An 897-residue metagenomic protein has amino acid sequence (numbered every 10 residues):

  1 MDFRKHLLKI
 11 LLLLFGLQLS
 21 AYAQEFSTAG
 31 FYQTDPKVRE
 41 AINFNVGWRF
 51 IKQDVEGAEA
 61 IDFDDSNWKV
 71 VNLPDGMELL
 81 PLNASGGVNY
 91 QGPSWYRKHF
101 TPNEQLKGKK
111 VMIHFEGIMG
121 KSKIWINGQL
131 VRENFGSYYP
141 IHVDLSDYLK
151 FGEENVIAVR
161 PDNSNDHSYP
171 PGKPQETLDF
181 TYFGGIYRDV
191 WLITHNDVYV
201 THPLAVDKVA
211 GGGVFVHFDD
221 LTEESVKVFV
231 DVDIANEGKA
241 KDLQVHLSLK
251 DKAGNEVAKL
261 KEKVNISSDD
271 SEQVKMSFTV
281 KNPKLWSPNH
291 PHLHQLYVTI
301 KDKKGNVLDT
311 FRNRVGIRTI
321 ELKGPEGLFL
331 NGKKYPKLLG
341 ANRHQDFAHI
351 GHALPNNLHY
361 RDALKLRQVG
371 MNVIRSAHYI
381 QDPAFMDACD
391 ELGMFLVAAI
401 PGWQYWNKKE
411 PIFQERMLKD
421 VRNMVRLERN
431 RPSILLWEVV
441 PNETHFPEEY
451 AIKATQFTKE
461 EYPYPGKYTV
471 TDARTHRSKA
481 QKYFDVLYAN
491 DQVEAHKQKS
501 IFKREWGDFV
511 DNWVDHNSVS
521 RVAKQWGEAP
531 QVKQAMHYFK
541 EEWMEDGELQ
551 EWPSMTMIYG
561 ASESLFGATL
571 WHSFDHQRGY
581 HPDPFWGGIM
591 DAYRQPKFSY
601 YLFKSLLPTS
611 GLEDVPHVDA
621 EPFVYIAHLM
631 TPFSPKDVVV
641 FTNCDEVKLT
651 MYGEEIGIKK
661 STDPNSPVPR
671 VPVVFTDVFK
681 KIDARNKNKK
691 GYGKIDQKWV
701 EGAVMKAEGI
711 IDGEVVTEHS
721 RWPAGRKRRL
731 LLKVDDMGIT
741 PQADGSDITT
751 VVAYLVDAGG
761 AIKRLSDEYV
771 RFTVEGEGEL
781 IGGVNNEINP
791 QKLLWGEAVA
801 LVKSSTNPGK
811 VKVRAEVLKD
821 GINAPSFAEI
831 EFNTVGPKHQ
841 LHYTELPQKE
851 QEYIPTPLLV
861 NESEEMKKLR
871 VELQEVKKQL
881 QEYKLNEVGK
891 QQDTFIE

Functional and structural regions predicted by a protein language model:
E25-K52, N67-N103, H114-E116, A158-K239 (+5 more regions): Non-catalytic, glycine-rich low-complexity segments
F26, G30-D35, D54, Q91-D207 (+8 more regions): Accessory beta-strand-rich segments of carbohydrate-active enzymes
R39-E59, E78, I118, L178-G185 (+6 more regions): Substrate-binding clefts and catalytic carboxylate motifs of secreted carbohydrate-active enzymes
D75-F115, M119-N127, R132-F135, D166 (+7 more regions): Active-site-adjacent substrate/metal-binding segments within catalytic domains of carbohydrate-active enzymes
L106-K109, L149-E154, A240, V280-L293 (+3 more regions): Short glycine/proline/serine/threonine-rich loop/turn segments at secondary-structure transition edges
K150-E154, D231-K323, F832: Extended acidic/polar, glycine-enriched regions that form or flank non-catalytic beta-rich accessory modules
V230-D233, T299-I300, V638-T642, D747-R764 (+2 more regions): Beta-strand-rich structural segments
R361-K365, V373-Y601, D619-A627: Substrate-binding/catalytic cleft of secreted carbohydrate-active enzymes, primarily glycoside hydrolases
